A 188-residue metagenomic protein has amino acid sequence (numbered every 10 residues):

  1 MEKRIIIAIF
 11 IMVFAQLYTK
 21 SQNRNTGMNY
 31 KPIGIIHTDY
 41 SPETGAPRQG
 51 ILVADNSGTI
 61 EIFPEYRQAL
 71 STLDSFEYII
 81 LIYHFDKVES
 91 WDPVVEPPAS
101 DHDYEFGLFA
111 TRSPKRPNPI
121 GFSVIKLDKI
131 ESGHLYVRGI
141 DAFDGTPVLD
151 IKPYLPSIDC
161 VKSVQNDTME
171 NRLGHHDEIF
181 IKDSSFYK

Functional and structural regions predicted by a protein language model:
M1-R24: Bacterial Sec-dependent N-terminal signal peptides
N23-F122, K129-K188: Cys-His-centered catalytic/binding microenvironment captured across papain-like cysteine peptidases and homologous
